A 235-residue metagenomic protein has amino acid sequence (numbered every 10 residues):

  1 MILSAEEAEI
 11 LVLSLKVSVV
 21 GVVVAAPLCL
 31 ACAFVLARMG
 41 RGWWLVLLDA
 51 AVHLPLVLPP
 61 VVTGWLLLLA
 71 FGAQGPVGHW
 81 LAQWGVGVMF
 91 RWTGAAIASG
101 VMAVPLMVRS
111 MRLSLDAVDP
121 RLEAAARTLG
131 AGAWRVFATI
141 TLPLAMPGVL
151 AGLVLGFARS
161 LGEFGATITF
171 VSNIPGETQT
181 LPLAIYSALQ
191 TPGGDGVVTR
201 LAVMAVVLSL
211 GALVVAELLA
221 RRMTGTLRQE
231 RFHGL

Functional and structural regions predicted by a protein language model:
M1, G64-G100, F170-I174: Membrane-interfacial helix termini and adjacent extracytoplasmic/periplasmic loops of multi-pass transporters
M1-E6, F170-L210, L235: Interhelical loop and adjacent transmembrane-helix boundary motif in polytopic membrane transport permeases
M1-V23, V35-L45, Q83, S187-G196: Periplasmic/extracellular loop-to-transmembrane helix junction in inner-membrane transport proteins
S18, V22-L30, F34, R38 (+7 more regions): Hydrophobic positions within alpha-helical transmembrane segments of bacterial inner-membrane proteins
V20-V52, W65-L67, W80, S114-D116 (+3 more regions): Transmembrane-helix boundary motif in ABC transporter permease subunits
V23, V108-M111, L115, D119 (+1 more regions): Transmembrane alpha-helices
L36, R41-W44, R109-T128, D195-L235: C-terminal transmembrane helix and the adjacent membrane-cytosol boundary/short C-terminal tail of inner/organellar
G72-A73, V149-S187: Non-cytoplasmic
